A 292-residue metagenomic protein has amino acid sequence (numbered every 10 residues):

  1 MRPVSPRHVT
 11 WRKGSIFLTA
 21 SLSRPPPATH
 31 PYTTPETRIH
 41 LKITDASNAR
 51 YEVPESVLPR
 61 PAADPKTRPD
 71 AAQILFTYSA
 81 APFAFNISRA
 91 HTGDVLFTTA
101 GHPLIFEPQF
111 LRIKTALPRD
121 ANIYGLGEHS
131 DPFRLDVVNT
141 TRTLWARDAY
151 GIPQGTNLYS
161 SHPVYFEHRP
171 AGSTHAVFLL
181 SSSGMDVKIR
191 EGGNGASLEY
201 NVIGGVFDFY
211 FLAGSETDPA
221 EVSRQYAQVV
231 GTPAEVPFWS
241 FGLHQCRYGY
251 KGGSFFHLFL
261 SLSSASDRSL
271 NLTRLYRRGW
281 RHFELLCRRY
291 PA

Functional and structural regions predicted by a protein language model:
M1-R12, I16-L22, T34, L258-L262 (+1 more regions): Cationic, amphipathic, low-complexity alpha-helical segments enriched in hydrophobics plus arginine/proline
R2-P26, Y32-A71, E107: A low-complexity, Ser/Thr/Gly/Pro-enriched, surface-exposed linker/loop concept that marks segments flanking
R7, T44-A46, P61-P237, R247-G249 (+4 more regions): Catalytic and substrate-binding clefts that recognize carbohydrates or anionic sugar/phosphate headgroups
P31, D267: Carbohydrate-binding surfaces of carbohydrate-active enzymes
S240-G242: Structural preference for beta-strand elements that scaffold enzyme active sites
